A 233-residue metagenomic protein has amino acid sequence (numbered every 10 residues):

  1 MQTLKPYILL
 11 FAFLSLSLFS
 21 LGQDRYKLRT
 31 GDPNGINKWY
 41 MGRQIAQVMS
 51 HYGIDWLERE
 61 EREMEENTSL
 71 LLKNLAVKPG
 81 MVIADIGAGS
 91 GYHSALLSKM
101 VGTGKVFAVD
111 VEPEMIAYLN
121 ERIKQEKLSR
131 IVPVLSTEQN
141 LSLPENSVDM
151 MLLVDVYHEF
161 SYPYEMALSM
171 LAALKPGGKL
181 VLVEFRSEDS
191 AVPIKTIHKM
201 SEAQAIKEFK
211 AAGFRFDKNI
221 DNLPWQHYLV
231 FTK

Functional and structural regions predicted by a protein language model:
D24-A76, M81-V82: Class I SAM-dependent transferase core
A84, A88-N140: Class I SAM-dependent methyltransferase SAM/SAH-binding core
V101-G102, F160-S161, L174-P176: Helix-to-beta-strand junctions that scaffold the AdoMet/dcAdoMet cofactor pocket in Class I SAM-dependent enzymes
L141-M150: A short acidic, Gly/Pro-enriched loop at the edge of an enzyme's catalytic core that lines a small-molecule cofactor
D149-P163: A short SAM/SAH-binding and catalytic strip from SAM-dependent methyltransferases
Y164-K179: A short glycine-rich, Lys/Arg-flanked "PGG" loop and its adjoining helix->strand segment in the class I
V181-I206: Conserved class I S-adenosyl-L-methionine
A212, K218-K233: Core SAM-dependent methyltransferase catalytic element
